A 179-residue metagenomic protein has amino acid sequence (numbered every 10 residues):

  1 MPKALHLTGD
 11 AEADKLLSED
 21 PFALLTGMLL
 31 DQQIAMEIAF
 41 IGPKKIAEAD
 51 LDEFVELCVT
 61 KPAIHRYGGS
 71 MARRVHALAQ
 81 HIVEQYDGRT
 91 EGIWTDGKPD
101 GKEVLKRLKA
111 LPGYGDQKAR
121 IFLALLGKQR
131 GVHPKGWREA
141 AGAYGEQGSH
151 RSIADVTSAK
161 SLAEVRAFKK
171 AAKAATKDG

Functional and structural regions predicted by a protein language model:
M1-E19, K98-A110, D116-G179: C-terminal accessory module of base-excision DNA glycosylases/AP lyases that mediates lesion recognition and DNA
M1-R74, A175-G179: Structure-specific DNA junction-binding interface
Q32-I41, I82-G88, G131-P134: Short helix-capping/linker segments at secondary-structure and domain boundaries
G42, I64-Y67, A72, I82 (+6 more regions): Generic alpha-helical propensity signal that fires on short helical segments and nearby coil/disordered stretches
I46-K109: Alpha-helical ds-nucleic-acid-binding substructure associated with the helix-hairpin-helix region of base-excision DNA
